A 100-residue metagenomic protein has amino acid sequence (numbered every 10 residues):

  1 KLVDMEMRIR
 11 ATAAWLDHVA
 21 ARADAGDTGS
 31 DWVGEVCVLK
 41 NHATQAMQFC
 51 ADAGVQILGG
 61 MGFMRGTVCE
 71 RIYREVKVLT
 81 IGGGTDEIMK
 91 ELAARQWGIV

Functional and structural regions predicted by a protein language model:
K1-V100: Alpha-helical interface subdomain recognition
